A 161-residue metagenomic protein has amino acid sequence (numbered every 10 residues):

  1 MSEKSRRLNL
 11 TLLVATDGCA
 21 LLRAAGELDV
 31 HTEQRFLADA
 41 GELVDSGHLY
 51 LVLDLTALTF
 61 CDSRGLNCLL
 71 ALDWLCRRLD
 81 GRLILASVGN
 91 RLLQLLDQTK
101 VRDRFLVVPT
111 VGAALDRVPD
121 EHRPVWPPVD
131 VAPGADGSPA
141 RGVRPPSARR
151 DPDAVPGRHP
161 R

Functional and structural regions predicted by a protein language model:
M1-A57, A71-R161: STAS-like cytosolic regulatory interaction modules
C61: Conserved TIR/SEFIR loop-to-helix hotspot centered on a Trp-containing motif with a nearby acidic residue
